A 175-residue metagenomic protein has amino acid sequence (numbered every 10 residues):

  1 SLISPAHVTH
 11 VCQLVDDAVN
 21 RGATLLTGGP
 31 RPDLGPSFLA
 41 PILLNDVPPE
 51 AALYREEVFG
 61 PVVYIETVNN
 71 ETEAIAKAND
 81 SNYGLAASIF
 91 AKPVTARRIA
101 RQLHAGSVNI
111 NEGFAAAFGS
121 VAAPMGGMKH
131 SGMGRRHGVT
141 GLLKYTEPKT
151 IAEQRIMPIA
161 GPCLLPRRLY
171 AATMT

Functional and structural regions predicted by a protein language model:
L2-C12: Short beta-strand to alpha-helix junction loop
S4, D17, P32-D33: Poly-acidic low-complexity segments
V11-L14, T95: Generic structural signal for hydrophobic residues
Q13-V19, A23: Helical element adjacent to the flavin cofactor pocket in flavoenzyme catalytic cores
N20-R21, R31, F38-T175: Conserved C-terminal structural/oligomerization subdomain of aldehyde/semialdehyde dehydrogenase
L25-G28: A short linear hydrophobic-aromatic micro-motif
